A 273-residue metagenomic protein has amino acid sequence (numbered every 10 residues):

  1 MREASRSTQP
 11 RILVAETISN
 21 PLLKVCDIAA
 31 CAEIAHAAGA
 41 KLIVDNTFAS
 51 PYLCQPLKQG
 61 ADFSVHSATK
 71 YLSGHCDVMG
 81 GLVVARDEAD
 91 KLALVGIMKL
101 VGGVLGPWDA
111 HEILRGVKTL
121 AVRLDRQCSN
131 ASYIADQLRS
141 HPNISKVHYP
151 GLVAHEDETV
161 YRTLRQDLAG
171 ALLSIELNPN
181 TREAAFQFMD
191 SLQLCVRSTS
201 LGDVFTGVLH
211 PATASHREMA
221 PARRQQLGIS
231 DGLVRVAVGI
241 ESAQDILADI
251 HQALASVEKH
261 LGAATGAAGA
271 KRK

Functional and structural regions predicted by a protein language model:
M1-N143, H148, A264: Conserved PLP-enzyme active-site core in the AAT-like
Y71-D77, T199-L209: FAD-binding core of FAD-dependent oxidoreductases, characterized by glycine-rich FAD pyrophosphate-binding loops
G74-H75, P107-D109, R165-L168, Q226-D231: Short, flexible turn/loop "capping" segments at secondary-structure junctions
L94, A184-F188, I246-I250: Hydrophobic side chains in well-ordered alpha-helices
V101-G102, S191-L201, A253-G262: A common structural junction motif
I113-V122, A171-P179, V234-G239: Short, well-ordered beta-strand elements within core beta-sheets of diverse protein domains
S132-T206, M219-Q225, T265-G269: Conserved small-domain helix->loop->beta segment predominantly found in fold-type I
P179, T206-K273: PLP-dependent enzyme catalytic core of the Aspartate aminotransferase-like
